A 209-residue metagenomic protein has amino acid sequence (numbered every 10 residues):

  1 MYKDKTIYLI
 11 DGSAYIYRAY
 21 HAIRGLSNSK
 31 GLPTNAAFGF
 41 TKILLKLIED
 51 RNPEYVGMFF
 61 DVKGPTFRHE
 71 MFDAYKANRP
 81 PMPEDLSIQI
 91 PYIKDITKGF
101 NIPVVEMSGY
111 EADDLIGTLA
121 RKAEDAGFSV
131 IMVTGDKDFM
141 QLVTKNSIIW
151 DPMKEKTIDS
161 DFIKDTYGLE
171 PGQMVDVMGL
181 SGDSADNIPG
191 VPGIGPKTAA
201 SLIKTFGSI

Functional and structural regions predicted by a protein language model:
M1-D61, F67-A74: Non-catalytic, usually N-terminal nucleic-acid engagement modules in DNA/RNA processing proteins
Y2-D4, L26-S27, A77-I209: Extended two-metal-dependent nuclease catalytic cores across DNA- and RNA-processing enzymes
G12, F60-V62, S108, T134-G135: Glycine-rich, histidine-containing beta strand-loop boundary motifs that form or position
T66-R68, M140-Q141: Short catalytic/ligand-binding loop motif for oxyanion handling, primarily in non-cytosolic enzymes, centered on
